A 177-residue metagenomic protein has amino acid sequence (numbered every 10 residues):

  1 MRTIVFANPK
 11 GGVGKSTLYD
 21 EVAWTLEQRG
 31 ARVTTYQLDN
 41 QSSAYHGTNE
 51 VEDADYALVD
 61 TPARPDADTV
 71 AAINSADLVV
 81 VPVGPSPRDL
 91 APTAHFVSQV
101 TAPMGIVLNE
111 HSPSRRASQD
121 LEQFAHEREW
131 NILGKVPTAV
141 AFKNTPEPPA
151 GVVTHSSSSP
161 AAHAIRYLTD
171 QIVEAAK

Functional and structural regions predicted by a protein language model:
R2-V13, T17-V59, A63-V70, S98 (+1 more regions): P-loop/Walker-type NTP enzyme "switch/lid" segment
K10-V13, E110-S114, S158: Short histidine/acidic/glycine/proline-rich micro-motifs that form metal- and phosphate-coordinating active-site loops
L26, V100, I172-A175: Hydrophobic helix-cap positions at the C-terminus of alpha-helices in RecA-like/P-loop ATPase nucleotide-binding cores
Y56-T138: Conserved catalytic-core segment of NTP-binding enzymes
R88, S157-A164: Soluble or luminal CAZymes and related metallo-dependent hydrolases
S112, E122-V153, I165, Q171 (+1 more regions): Beta-strand-loop-alpha "switch" segments that mediate conformational coupling across diverse proteins
